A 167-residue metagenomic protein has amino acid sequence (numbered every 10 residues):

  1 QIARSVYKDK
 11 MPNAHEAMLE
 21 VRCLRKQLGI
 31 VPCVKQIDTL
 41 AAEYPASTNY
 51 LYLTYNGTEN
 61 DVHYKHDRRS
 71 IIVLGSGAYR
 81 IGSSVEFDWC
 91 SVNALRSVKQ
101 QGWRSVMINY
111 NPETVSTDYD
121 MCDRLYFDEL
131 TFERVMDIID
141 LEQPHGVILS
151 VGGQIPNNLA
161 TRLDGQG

Functional and structural regions predicted by a protein language model:
Q1-G167: ATP-dependent carboxylate/acyl-activation modules
